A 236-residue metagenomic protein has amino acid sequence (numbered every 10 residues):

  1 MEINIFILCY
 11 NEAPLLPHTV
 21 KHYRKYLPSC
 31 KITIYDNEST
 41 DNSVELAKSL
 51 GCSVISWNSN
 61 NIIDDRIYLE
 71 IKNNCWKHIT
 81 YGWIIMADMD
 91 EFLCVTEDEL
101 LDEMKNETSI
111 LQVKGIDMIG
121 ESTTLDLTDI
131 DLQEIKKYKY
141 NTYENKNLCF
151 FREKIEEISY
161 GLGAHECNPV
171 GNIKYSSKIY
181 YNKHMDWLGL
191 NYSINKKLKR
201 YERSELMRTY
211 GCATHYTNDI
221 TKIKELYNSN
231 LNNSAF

Functional and structural regions predicted by a protein language model:
E2-N4: Cell-envelope/extracellular polymer assembly enzymes that use nucleotide-activated donors
I7-C9, D36: Short beta-strand/turn micro-motifs composed of small residues that flank or help shape donor/cofactor-binding pockets
E12-L27: Short, well-formed alpha-helical segments that are part of the catalytic scaffolds of diverse glycosyltransferases
Y35-K48, S59-N61, D88: A conserved acidic beta->alpha catalytic loop
K48-I67, N145-L148: Conserved donor nucleotide-binding strand/loop of the catalytic core
D65-E70, V95-F236: Catalytic-site signature of metal-activated, phosphate-bearing donor transferases, centered on the GT-A/GT-A-like
L69-W83: Active-site nucleotide-sugar/metal-binding loop of Leloir-type enzymes
Y81-C94: Short beta-strand-to-loop acidic/aromatic patch adjacent to the donor-nucleotide binding site
